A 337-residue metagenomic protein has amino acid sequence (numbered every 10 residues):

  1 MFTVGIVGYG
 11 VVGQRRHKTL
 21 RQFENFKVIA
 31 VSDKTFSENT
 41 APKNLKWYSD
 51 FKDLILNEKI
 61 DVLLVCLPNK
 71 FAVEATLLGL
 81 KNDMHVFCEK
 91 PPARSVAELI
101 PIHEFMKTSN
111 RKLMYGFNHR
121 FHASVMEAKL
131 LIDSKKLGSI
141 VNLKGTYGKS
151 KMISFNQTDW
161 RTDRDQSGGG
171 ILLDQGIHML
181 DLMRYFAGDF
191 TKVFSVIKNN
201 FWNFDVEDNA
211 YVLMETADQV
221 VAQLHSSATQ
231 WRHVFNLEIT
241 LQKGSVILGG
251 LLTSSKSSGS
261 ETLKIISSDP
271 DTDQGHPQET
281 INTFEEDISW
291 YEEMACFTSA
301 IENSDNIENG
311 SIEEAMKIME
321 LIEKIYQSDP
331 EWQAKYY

Functional and structural regions predicted by a protein language model:
M1-K43: N-terminal Rossmann-like dinucleotide-binding module
L45-F105: Beta-loop-alpha module in the N-terminal Rossmann-like domain of NAD(P)-dependent dehydrogenases, especially those
V62-V65, A217, C296-Y337: C-terminal helix-rich "cap/oligomerization" subdomain common to oxidoreductases
C88, L113-Y115, L248: Hydrophobic residues in well-ordered beta-strands that form the structural core
P101-N118, G138-L143: Rossmann-fold dehydrogenase core element
H119-V196, N200-N203: Predominantly a Rossmann-like dinucleotide-binding segment in NAD(P)-dependent oxidoreductases
W202-E207, A217-E293, E308: NAD(P)-dinucleotide binding in Rossmann-like oxidoreductases
